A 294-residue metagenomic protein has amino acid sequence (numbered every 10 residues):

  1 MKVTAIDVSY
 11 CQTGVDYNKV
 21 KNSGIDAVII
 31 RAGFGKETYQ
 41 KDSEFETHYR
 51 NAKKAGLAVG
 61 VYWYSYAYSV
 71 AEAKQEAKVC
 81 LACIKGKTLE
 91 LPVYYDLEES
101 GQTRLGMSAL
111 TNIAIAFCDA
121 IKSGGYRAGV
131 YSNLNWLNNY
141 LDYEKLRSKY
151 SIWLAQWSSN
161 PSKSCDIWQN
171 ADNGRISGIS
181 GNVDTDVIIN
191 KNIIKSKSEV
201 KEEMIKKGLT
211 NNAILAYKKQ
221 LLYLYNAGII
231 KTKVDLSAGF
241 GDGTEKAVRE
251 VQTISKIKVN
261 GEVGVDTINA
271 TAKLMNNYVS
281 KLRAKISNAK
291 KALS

Functional and structural regions predicted by a protein language model:
M1-C118, K122-G125: Substrate-binding cleft of extracellular glycoside hydrolase catalytic domains
M1-N18, N22, Y143-V200: Functionally critical loop-and-helix segments that line ligand-binding/catalytic clefts of soluble enzyme domains
S9, K195-A238, N277-L293: Acidic, Ser/Thr/Pro/Gly-enriched interdomain connector segments
V59, R127-G129, I152: Hydrophobic anchor at the start of a short beta-strand that flanks the dinucleotide cofactor-binding loop
E72-L81, L137-R147: Distinct, well-ordered alpha-helical segments
G125-N139: Aromatic-lined carbohydrate-recognition surfaces of secreted/lumenal glycan-active proteins
V248: Conserved hydrophobic/aromatic packing and binding residues within compact polymer-binding modules
